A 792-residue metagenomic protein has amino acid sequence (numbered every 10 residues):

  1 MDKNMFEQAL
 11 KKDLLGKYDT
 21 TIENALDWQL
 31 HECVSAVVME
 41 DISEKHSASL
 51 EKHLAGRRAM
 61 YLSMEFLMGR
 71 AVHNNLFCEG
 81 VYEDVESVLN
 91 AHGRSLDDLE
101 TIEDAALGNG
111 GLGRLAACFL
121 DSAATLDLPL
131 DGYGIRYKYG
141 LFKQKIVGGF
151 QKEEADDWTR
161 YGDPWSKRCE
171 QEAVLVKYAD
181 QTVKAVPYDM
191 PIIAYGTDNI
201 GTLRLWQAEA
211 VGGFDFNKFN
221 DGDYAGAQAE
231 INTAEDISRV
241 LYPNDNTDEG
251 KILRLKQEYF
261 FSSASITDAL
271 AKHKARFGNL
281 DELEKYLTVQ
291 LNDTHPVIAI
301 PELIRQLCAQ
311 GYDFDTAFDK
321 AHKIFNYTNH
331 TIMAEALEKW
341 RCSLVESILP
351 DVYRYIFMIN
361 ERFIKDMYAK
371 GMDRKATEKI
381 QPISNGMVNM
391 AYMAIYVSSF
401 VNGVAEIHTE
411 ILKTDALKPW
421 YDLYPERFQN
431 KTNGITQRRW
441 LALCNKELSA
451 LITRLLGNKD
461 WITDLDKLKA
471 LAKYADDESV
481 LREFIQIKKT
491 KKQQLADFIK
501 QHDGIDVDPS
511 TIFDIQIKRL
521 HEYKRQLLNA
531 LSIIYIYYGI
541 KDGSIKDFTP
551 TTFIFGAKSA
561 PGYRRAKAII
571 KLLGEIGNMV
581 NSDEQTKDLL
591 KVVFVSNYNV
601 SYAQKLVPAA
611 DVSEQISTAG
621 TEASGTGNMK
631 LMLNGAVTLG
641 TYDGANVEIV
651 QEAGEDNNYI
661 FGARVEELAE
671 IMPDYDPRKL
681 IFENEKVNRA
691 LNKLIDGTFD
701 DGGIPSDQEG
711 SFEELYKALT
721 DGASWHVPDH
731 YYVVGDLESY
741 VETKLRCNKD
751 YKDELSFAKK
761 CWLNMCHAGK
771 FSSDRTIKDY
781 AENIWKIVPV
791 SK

Functional and structural regions predicted by a protein language model:
M1-K792: A conserved ligand/cofactor-binding region detector
